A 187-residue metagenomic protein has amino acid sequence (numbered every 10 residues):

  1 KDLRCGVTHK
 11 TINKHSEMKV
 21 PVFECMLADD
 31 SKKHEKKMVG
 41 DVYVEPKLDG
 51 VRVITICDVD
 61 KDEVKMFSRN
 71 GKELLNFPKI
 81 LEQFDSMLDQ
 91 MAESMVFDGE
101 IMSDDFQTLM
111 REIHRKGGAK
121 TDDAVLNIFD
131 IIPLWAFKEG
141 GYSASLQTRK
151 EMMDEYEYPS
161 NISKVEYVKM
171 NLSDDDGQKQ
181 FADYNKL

Functional and structural regions predicted by a protein language model:
R4, H9-T11, L48, F97: Short glycine/serine/threonine-biased micro-segments
C5-K10, K19, F23, K138-E151: Short secondary-structure transition/capping segments
G6-M26, V165-L187: Amphipathic alpha-helical
N13, M18, K33, I54 (+5 more regions): A generic structural micro-environment signature that highlights single residues at secondary-structure boundaries
E17-V44: Charged, flexible boundary elements
K37-Y167: Covalent nucleotidyltransferase
